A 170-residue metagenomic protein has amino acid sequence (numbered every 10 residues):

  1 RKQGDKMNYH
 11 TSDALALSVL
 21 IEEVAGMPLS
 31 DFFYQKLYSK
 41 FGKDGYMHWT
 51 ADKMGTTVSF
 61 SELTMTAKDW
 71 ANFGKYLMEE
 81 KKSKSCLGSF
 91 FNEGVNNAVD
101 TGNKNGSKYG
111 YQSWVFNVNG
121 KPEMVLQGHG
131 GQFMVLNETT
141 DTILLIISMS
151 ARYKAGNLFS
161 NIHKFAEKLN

Functional and structural regions predicted by a protein language model:
R1-S61: Catalytic-site signature segments of enzymes, centered on catalytic residues
D13-A14, S30, T66-W70, L87 (+2 more regions): A structural signal for well-ordered alpha-helical scaffolds and beta->alpha junctions
D13-L20, S59-S83, Q132-M149: Active-site-proximal alpha-helical segments within enzyme catalytic domains
S18-E22, S30-Y34, Y38, A71-M78 (+4 more regions): Non-transmembrane alpha-helical segments in soluble domains of secreted/periplasmic/extracellular proteins
D44-M47, F91-S148, R152-Y153: Active-site Gly/Thr loop motif
H48-V58, L77-G102: A beta-strand-loop signature enriched in Asp, Gly, Thr, and Trp that corresponds to the sialidase/neuraminidase Asp-box
A51-M65, Y109-G120: Carbohydrate-binding/catalytic loop surfaces
K154-N170: Short, gly/Ser/Thr-rich active-site loops of penicillin-recognizing serine hydrolases
